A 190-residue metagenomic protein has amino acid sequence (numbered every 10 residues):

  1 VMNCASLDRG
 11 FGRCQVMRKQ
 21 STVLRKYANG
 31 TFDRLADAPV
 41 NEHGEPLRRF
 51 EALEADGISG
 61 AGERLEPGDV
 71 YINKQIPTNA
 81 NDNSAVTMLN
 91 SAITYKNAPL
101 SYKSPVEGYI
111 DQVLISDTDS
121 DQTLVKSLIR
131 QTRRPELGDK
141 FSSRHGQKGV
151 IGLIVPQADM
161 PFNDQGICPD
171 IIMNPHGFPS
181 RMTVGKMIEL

Functional and structural regions predicted by a protein language model:
V1-L190: Conduit-forming functional cores of very large proteins
